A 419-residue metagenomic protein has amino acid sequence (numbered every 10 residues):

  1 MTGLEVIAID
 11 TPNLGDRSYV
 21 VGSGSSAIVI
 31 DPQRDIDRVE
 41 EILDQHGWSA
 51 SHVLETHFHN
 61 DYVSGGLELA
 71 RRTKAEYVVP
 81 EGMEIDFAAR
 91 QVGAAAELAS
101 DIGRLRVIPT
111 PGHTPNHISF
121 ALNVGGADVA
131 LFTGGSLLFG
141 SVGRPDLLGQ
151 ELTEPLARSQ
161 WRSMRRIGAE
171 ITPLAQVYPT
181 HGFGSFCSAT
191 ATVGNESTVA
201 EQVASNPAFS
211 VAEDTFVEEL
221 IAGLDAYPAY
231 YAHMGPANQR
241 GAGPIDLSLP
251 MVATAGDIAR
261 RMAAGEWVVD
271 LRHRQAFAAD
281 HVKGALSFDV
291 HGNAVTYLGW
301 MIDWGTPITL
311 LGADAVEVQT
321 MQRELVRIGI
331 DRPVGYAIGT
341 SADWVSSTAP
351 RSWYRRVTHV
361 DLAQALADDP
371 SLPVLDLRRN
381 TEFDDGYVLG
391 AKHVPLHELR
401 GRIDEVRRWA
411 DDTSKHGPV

Functional and structural regions predicted by a protein language model:
T2-I9, Y19-G22, E97-G126, A130-L131 (+1 more regions): Core dinuclear metal-dependent hydrolase active-site scaffold
T2-S49, F120-G134, G140: Conserved beta-strand hairpin/beta-sheet module of binuclear metal-dependent hydrolase folds, prominently
V21, D31, H57, L69 (+7 more regions): Divalent metal-coordination and catalytic microenvironments
V29-I30, A50-H59, V78-G82, P109-G112 (+4 more regions): Active-site neighborhood of phospho(di)ester-bond hydrolases with catalytic His/Asp-centered motifs
P32-Q33, F58, G82-M83, H113-T114 (+6 more regions): Active-site metal-binding loops of divalent metal-dependent hydrolases
I36-V78: Active-site metal-binding motif and surrounding structural segment of the metallo-beta-lactamase
R90, R144-D146, Q150, A200-H233 (+4 more regions): Rhodanese-like catalytic fold shared by cysteine-dependent sulfurtransferases and DSP/PTP-type phosphatases
V129-A130, G140, R158-D246: Divalent-metal (often Zn2+) His-rich catalytic cores of metallo-beta-lactamase-fold enzymes
